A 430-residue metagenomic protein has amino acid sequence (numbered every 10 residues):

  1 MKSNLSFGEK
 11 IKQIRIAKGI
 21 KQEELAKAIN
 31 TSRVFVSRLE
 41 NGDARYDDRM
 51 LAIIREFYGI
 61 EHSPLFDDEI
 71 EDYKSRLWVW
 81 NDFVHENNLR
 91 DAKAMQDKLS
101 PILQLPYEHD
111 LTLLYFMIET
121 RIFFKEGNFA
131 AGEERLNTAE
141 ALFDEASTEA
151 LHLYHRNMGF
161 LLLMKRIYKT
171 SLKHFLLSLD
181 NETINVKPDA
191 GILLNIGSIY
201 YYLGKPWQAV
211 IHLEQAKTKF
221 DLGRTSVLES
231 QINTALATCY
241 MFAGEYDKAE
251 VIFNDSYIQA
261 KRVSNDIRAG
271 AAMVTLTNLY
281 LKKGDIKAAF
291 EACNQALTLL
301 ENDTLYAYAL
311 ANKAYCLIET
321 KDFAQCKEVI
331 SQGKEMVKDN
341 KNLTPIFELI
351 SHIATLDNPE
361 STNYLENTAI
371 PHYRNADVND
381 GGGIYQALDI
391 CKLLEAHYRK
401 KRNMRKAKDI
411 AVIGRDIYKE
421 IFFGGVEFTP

Functional and structural regions predicted by a protein language model:
M1-A17: A short, Lys/Arg-rich alpha-helix, primarily the initiator
G19-S37: Short alpha-helical DNA-recognition segment
R49-P64: DNA major-groove recognition helix of helix-turn-helix/homeodomain DNA-binding modules
I70, Y107-L113, A146-L153, N185-N195 (+6 more regions): Alpha-solenoid helical repeat architecture
S75-E86, L113-E126, H152-I167, A190-G204 (+5 more regions): Tandem amphipathic alpha-helical repeat scaffolds
L89, F129, Y168, P206-W207 (+7 more regions): TPR-repeat structural position
Q96-Q104, L136-D144, L176-T183, E214-T225 (+5 more regions): Amphipathic alpha-helical segments of tetratricopeptide repeats
